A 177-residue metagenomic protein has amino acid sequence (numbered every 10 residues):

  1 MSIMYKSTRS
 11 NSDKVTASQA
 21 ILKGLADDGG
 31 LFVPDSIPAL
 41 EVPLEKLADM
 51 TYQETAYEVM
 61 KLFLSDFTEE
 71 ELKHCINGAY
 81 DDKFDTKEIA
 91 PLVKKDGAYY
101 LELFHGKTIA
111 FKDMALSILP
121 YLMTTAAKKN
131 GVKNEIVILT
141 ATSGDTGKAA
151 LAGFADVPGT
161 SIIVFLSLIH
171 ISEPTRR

Functional and structural regions predicted by a protein language model:
M1-D28: Charged, compositionally biased N-terminal leader segments and the immediate start of the first structured element
A26, L31, D145-A149: Gly/Ser/Thr-rich beta-alpha loop segments that engage phosphate groups in nucleotides
G30-I109: Small-residue-rich anion-binding loops in enzyme active sites
Y99-D156: Well-ordered mid-protein domain cores that form the structural environment of catalytic cofactors
A141-T142, V164-L166: Glycine-rich, histidine-containing beta strand-loop boundary motifs that form or position
A150, R176-R177: A structural-propensity feature for long, helix-poor, extended segments
G159-I162: Residues at the starts of beta-strands that form the adenosine-phosphate
S167-T175: Residue-level detector of conserved catalytic or cofactor/ligand-binding positions in enzyme active sites
